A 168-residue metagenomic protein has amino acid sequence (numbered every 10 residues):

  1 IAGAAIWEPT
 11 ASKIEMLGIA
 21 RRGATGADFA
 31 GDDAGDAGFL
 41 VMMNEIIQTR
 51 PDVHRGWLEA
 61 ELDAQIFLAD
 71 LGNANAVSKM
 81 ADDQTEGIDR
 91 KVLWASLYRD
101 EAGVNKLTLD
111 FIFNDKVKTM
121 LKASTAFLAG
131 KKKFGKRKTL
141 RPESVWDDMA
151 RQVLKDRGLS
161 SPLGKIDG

Functional and structural regions predicted by a protein language model:
I1-G87: Pocket-lining segment of extracytoplasmic ligand-binding domains
I14, G31-D33, R99-D100, S144-M149: Short secondary-structure boundary/hinge segments and terminal tails
M16, A24-D28, D89, G103-T108 (+1 more regions): Short, solvent-exposed coil/turn linker segments
T25, D70-N73, D100, T108 (+4 more regions): Serine/threonine-rich low-complexity intrinsically disordered regions
G35, R90-W94, A150-R157: Mature, folded catalytic cores of secreted/periplasmic enzymes
Q48-K136: Secondary-structure end/capping motifs
K122-G168: Conserved C-terminal helix/tail region of periplasmic/extracytoplasmic solute-binding proteins
